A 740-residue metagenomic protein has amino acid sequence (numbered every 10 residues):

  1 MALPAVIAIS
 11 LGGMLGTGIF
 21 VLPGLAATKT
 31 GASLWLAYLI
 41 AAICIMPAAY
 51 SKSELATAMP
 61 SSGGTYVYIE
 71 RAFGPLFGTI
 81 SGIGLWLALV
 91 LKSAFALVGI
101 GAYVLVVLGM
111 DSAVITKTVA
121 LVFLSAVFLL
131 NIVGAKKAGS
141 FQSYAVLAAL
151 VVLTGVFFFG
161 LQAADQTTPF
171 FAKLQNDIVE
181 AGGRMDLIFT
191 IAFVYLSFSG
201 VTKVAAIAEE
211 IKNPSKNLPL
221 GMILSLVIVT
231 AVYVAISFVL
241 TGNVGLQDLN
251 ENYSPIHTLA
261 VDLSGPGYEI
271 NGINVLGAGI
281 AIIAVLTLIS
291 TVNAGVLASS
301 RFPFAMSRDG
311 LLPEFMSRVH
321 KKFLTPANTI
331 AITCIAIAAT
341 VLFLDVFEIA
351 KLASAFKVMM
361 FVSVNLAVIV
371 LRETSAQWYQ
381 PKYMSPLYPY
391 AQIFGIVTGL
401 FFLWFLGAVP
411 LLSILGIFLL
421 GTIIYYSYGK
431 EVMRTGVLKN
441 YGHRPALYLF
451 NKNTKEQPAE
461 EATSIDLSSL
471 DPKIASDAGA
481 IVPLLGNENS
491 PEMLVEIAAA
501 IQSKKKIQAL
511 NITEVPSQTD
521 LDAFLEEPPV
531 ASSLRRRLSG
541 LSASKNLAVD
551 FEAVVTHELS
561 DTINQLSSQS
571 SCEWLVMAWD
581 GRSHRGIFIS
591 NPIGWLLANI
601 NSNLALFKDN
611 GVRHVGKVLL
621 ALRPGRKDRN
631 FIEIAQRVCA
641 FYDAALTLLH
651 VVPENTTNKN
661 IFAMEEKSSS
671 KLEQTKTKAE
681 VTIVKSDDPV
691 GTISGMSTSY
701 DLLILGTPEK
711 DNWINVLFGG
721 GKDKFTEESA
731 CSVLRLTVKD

Functional and structural regions predicted by a protein language model:
M1-G24, T28-S33, M46, Y50 (+4 more regions): Membrane-interface "cap" regions at the ends of multi-pass membrane proteins
L25-K29, A37, M46-L124, F128-I132 (+4 more regions): Hydrophobic transmembrane alpha-helices that form the core helical bundles of multi-pass secondary transporters
V67-Y68, V106-M110, D177, G221-N293 (+1 more regions): TM-loop-TM module centered on a large, flexible mid-protein loop between adjacent transmembrane helices in multi-pass
I115-Q166, A181-G182, S199, M222-V227 (+4 more regions): Membrane-interface loop-to-helix entry segments
M316-T325, F361-P410: C-terminal membrane-solvent junction of multi-pass transporters and transport-like membrane proteins
I369-Y388, S413-S490, I497, T519: Terminal cytosolic tails of multi-pass membrane transporters, especially the segment immediately following the final
I465-V530, D550-E552, K617-T682: Small/aliphatic-rich secondary-structure junction motif
L566-H614, S697-D740: Gly/Ser-rich helix-loop-strand patches that form or flank binding pockets for ribonucleotide-derived cofactors
